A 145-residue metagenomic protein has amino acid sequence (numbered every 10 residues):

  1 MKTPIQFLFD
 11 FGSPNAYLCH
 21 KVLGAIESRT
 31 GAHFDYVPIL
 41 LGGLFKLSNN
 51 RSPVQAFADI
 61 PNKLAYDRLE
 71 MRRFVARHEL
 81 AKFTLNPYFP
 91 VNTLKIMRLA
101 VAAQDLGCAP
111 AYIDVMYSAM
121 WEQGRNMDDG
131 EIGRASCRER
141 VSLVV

Functional and structural regions predicted by a protein language model:
M1, V144-V145: Residue positions that mark polypeptide boundaries
M1-V22: Local sequence-structure signature of Cys/Sec-based thiol-disulfide redox active-site neighborhoods
P14, M71, I132-G133: A generic signature of intrinsically disordered, low-complexity regions enriched in glycine/proline and charged/polar
L18-M120: Structural alpha/beta surface segment adjacent to cysteine/selenocysteine redox centers across thiol/disulfide enzymes
D128-G130: Long, well-ordered amphipathic alpha-helical subdomains in the mid-to-C-terminal portions of large enzyme subunits
I132-V144: Residue-level detector of conserved catalytic or cofactor/ligand-binding positions in enzyme active sites
